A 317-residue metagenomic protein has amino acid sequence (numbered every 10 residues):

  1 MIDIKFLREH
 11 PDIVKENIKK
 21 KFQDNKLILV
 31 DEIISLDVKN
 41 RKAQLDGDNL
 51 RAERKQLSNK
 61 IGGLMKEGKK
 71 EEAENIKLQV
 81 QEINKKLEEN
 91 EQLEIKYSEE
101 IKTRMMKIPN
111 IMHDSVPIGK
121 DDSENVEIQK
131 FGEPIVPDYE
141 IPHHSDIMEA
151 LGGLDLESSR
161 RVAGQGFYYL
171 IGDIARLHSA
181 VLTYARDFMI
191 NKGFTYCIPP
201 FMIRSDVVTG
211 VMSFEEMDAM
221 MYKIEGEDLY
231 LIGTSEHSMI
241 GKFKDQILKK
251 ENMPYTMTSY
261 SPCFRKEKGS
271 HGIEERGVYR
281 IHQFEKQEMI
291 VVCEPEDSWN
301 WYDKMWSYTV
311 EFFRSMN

Functional and structural regions predicted by a protein language model:
M1-P134, E149, G153: N-terminal alpha-helical targeting/anchoring segments
L27, K130-N317: TRNA-recognition modules of translation machinery and tRNA-sensing kinases, especially anticodon-binding
